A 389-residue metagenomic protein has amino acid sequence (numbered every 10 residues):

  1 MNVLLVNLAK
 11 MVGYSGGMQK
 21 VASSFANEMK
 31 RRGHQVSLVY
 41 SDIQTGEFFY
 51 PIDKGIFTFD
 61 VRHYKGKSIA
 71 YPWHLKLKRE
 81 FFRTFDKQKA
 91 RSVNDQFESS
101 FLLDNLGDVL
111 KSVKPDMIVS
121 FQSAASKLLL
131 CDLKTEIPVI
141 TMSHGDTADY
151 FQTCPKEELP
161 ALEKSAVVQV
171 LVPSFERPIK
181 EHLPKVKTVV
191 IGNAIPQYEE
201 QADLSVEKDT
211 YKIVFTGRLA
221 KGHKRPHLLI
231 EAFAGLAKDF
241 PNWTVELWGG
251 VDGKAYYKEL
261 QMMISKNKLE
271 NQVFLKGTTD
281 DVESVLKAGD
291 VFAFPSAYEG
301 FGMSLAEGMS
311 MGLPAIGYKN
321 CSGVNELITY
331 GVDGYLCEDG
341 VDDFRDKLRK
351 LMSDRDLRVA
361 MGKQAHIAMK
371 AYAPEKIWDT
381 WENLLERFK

Functional and structural regions predicted by a protein language model:
G16-S24, Y211, A220-K238, V245 (+1 more regions): A conserved mid-protein helix/loop that constitutes part of the nucleotide-sugar donor-binding site
V39-T45, T216, T244-K258: Glycosyltransferase donor-sugar binding loop
K127-L130, K164-T188, I195: A short, active-site helix/loop in glycosyltransferases that binds the activated sugar's phosphate group
D149-T153, R177-K180, G192-Y211: Acidic anion/phosphate-binding donor-loop and adjacent secondary structure in glycosyltransferase catalytic cores
T278, A297: Aromatic "clamp/platform" in nucleotide-sugar-dependent glycosyltransferases that forms part of the donor/acceptor
P314-Y318: Short hydrophobic beta-strand element within catalytic cores of glycosyltransferases and related nucleotide-activated
K319, T329-D342, R349-R355, K370: Conserved acidic donor-binding segment of nucleotide-sugar-dependent glycosyltransferases
D343, K350, L357-A371, T380-N383: A short, well-ordered alpha-helix in the C-terminal region of glycosyltransferases
